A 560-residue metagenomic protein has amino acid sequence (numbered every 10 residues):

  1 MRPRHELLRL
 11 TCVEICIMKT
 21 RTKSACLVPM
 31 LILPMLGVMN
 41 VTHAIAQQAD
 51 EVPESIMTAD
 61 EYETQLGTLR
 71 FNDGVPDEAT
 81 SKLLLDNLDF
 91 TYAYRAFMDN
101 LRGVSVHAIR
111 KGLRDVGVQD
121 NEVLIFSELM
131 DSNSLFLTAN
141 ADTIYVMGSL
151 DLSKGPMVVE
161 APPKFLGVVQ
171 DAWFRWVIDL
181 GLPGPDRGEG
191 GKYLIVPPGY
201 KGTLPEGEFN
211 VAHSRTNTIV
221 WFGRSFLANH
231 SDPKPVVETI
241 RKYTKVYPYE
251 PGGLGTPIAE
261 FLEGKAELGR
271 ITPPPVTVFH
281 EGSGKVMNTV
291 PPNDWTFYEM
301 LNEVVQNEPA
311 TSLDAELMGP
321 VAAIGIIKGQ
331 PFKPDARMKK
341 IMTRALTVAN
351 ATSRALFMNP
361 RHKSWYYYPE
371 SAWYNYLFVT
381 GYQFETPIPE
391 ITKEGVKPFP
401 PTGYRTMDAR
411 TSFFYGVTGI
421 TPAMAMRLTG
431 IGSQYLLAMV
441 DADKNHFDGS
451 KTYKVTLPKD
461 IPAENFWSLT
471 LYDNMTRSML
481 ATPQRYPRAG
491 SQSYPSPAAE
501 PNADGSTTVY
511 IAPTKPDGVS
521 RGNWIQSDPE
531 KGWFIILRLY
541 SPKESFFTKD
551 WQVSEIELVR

Functional and structural regions predicted by a protein language model:
E6-L10, C16-M30: Bacterial N-terminal signal peptides that target proteins for export
R21-K23, M39, G432: Intrinsically disordered, low-complexity segments enriched in Ser/Pro/Gly/Ala and basic residues
V28-N40: Bacterial N-terminal signal peptides
N40-A46: Sec/Tat signal peptide C-region and signal peptidase I cleavage site
A46-R560: A compositional/structural signature for long, glycine/proline-rich flexible linkers and loops on extracytoplasmic
